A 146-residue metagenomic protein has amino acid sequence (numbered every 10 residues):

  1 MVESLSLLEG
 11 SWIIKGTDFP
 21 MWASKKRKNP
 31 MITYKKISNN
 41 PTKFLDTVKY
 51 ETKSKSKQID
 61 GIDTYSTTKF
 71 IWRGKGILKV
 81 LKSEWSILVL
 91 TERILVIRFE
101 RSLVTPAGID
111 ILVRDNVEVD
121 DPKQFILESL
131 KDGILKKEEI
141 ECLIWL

Functional and structural regions predicted by a protein language model:
M1-L146: A beta-rich soluble binding module of mature secreted/lumenal proteins
